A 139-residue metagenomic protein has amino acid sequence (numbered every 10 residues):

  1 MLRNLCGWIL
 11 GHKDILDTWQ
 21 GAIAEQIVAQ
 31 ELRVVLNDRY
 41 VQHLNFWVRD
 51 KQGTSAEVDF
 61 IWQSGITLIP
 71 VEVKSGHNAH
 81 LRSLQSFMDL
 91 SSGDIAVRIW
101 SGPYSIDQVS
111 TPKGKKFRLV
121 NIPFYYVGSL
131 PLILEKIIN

Functional and structural regions predicted by a protein language model:
M1-N139: A cross-kingdom feature that marks ATP-driven nucleic-acid transaction machinery
